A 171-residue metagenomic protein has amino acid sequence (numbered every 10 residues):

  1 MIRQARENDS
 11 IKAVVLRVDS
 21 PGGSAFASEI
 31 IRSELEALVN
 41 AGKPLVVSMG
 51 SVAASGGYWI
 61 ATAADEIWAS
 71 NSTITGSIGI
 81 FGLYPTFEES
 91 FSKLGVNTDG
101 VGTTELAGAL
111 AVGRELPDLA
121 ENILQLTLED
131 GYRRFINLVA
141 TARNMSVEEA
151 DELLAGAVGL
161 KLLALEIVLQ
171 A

Functional and structural regions predicted by a protein language model:
M1-Y58, T62-R143: Small-residue-centered hinge/linker elements
A142-A171: Amphipathic alpha-helical substructures
